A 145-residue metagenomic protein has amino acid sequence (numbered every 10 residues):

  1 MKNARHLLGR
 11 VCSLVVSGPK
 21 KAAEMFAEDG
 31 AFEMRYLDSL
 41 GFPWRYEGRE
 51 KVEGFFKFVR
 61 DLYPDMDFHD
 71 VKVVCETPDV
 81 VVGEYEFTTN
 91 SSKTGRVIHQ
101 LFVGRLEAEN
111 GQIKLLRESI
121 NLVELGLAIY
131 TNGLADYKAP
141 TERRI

Functional and structural regions predicted by a protein language model:
M1, G41-R45, G95: Alpha-helix initiation/capping motif
M1-A31: Short acidic-aromatic low-complexity motifs
L7-S17, L40-P43, R60-Y63, E84: Short, mixed-charge, low-aromatic patches
V11, A22-A23, G30, G48 (+4 more regions): Hydrophobic pocket/interface hotspot
V15, D29, V59, N132-G133: Alpha-helix boundary/capping residues
A27-T77: A solvent-exposed, acidic/Ser-Thr-rich amphipathic alpha-helical stretch
L62-I145: A beta-strand edge to alpha-helix "cap/lid" segment located at domain peripheries
